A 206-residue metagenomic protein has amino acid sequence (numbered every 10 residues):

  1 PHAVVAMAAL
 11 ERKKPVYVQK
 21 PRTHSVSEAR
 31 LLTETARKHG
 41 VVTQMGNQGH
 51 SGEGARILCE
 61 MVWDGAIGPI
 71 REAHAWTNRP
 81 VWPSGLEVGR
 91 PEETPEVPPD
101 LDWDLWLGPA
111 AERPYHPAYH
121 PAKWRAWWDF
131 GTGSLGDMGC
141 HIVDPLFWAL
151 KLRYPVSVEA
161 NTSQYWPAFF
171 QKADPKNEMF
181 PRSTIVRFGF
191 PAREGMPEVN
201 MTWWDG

Functional and structural regions predicted by a protein language model:
A3-A8, E28-A29, A55-R56, W82-V88 (+1 more regions): Short, solvent-exposed loop/turn and secondary-structure capping segments
A3-S51, G65: Beta-strand-loop-alpha-helix segment that lines the small-molecule cofactor/substrate pocket of alpha/beta enzymes
K38-H39, G89-W103: A catalytic-pocket lid/entrance helix-loop region that shapes and gates access to the active site across common
G52-A75, G89-E92, G136-Y165: Oxidoreductase and adenylate-handling cofactor-binding alpha/beta cores
A66-S84, P98, D102-R113, V156-W166 (+1 more regions): NAD(P)-dependent dehydrogenases' Rossmann-like dinucleotide-binding region
D104-M196: Rossmann-like dinucleotide-binding domain that binds NAD(P)(H)
A192, V199-G206: Phosphate/diphosphate-binding loops
